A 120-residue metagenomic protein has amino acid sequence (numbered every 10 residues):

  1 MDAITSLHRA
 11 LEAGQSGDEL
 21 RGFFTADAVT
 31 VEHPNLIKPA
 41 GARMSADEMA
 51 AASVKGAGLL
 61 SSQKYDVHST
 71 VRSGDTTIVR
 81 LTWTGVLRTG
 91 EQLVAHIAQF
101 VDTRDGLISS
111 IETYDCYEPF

Functional and structural regions predicted by a protein language model:
M1-D2, K38, T84: A short, structure-level motif marking secondary-structure boundaries and short turns
M1-D27: Short acidic-aromatic low-complexity motifs
M1-I4, A13, A46-S53, V94: A structural signal for well-ordered alpha-helical scaffolds and beta->alpha junctions
I4, H8, G17, A46 (+3 more regions): Generic N-terminal initiation segments characterized by hydrophobic and/or small/turn-forming residues
A10-S16, A28, A52, G85 (+1 more regions): Small-side-chain structural scaffolding
G17-D18, G22-T70: A solvent-exposed, acidic/Ser-Thr-rich amphipathic alpha-helical stretch
A50-F120: A beta-strand edge to alpha-helix "cap/lid" segment located at domain peripheries
